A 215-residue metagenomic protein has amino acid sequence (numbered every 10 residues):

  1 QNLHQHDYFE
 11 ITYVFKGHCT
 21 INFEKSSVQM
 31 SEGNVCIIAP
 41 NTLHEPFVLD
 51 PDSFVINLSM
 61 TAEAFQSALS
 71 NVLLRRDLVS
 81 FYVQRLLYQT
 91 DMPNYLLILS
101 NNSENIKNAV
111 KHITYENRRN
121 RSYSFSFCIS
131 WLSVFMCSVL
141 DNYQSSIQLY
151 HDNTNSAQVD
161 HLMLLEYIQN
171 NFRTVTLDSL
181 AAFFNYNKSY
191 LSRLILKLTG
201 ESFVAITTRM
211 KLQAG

Functional and structural regions predicted by a protein language model:
Q1-C19, S26-Q29: Generic protein-terminus/edge-of-domain signal
T20, C36, P40-E45, A64-Q66: Histidine-centered metal-chelating micro-motifs
K25-P40: Short acidic-glycine-tyrosine-enriched beta hairpin
L49-Y115: A hydrophobic/aromatic-rich effector-binding and dimerization subdomain of bacterial HTH-type transcriptional regulators
L97-L149: An amphipathic alpha-helical interaction segment
N102-N105, S156-L164, T199, T208-K211: N-terminal positioning helix adjacent to the helix-turn-helix/winged-helix DNA-binding module
N170-Q213: Basic/polar phosphate-binding segments, predominantly the helix-turn-helix DNA-binding elements of transcriptional
